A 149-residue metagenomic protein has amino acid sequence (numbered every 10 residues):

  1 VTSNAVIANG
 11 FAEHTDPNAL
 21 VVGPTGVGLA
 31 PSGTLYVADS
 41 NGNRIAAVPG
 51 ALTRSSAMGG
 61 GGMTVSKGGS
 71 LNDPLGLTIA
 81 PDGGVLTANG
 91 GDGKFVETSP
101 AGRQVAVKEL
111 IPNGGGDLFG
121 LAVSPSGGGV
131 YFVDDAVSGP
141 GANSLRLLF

Functional and structural regions predicted by a protein language model:
V1-A19, A51-N72, A101-G114: Surface-exposed loop and turn segments in beta-propeller and other repeat-based domains that flank or scaffold
S3, L20-G23, N41, D73 (+3 more regions): Beta-rich catalytic cores
F11-L35, K67-G84, N113-V130: Beta-rich, blade/repeat-based domains predominating in secreted/periplasmic proteins but also intracellular
T25-S56: Oxyanion-binding "anion nests"
V37-N43, T64-E109: Loop/turn-rich, solvent-exposed surfaces of beta-rich toroidal or solenoidal domains
N43-I45, G93-F95, G139-L145: Structural signal for beta-propeller blades
A47-G50, V96-S99, R146-F149: Hydrophobic/aromatic beta-strand positions that recur at structurally equivalent sites within the blades
D117-F149: Blade-level signature of beta-propeller repeat domains, shared across WD40, Kelch, NHL, RCC1 and BNR/Asp-box propellers
